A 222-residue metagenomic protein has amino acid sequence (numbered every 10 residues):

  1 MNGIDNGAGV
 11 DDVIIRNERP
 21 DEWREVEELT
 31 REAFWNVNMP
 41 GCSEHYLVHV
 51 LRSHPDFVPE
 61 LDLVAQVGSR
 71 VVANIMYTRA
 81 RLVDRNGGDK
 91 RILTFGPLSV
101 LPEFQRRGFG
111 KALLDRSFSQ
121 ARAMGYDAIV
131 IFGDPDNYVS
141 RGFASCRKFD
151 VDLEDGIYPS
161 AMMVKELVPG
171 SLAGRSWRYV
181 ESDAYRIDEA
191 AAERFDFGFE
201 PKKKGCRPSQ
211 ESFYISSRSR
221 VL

Functional and structural regions predicted by a protein language model:
V13-E28: A short beta-loop-alpha structural element at the N-terminal edge of CoA-dependent acyl/N-acetyltransferase catalytic
E27, F34-L82: Active-site rim helix/loop that mediates acceptor-substrate recognition in acyltransferases
R70, G88, L101-A112, M124 (+1 more regions): Conserved glycine-rich acetyl-CoA-binding loop
A80-F95, Q105: A conserved beta-turn-beta hairpin within the catalytic core of GNAT-like acetyltransferases that forms part
F95, V100, R106-S119, I131: Conserved acetyl-CoA-binding loop-helix of GNAT-fold acetyltransferases
A123-D127, F132-I157: Conserved active-site alpha-helix within GNAT-family acetyltransferase domains
D152-F199, C206: C-terminal "cap" of GNAT-fold acetyltransferases
G205-C206, E211-S212: Positively charged N-terminal leader segments that act as targeting/secretion signals
